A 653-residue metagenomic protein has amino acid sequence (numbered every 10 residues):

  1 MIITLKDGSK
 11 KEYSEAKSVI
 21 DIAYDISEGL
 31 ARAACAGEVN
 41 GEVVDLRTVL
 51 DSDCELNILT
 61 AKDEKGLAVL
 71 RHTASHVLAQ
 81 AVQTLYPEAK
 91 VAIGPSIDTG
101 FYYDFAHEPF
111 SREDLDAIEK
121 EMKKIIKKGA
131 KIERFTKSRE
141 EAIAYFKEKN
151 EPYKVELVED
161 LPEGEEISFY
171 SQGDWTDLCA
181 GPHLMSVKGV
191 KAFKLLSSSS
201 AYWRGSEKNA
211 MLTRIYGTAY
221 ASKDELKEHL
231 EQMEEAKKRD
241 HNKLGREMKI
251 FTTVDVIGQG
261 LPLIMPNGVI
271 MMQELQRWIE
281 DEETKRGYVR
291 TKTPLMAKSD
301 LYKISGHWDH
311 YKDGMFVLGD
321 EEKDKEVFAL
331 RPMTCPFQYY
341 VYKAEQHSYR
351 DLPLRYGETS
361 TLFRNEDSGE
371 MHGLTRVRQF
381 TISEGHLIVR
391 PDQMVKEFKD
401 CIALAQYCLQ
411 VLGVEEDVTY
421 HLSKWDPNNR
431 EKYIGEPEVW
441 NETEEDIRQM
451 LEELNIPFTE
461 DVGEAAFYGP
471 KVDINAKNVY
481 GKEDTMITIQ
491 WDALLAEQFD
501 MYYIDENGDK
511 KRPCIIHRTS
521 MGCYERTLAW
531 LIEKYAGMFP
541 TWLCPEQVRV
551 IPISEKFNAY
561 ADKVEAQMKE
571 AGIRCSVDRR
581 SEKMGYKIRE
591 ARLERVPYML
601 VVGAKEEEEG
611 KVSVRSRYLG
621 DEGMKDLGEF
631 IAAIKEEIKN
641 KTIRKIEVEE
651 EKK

Functional and structural regions predicted by a protein language model:
M1-K90, I97-K653: NTP/phosphate- and nucleic-acid-binding module
